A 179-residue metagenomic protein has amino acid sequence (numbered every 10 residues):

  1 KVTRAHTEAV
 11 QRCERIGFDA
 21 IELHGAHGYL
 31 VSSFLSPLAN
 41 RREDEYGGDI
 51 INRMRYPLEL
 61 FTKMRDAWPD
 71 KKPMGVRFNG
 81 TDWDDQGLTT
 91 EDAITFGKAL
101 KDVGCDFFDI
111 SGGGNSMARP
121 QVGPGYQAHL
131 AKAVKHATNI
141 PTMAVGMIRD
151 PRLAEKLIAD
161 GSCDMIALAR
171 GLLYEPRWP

Functional and structural regions predicted by a protein language model:
K1-P179: Flavin-dependent oxidoreductase catalytic cores
